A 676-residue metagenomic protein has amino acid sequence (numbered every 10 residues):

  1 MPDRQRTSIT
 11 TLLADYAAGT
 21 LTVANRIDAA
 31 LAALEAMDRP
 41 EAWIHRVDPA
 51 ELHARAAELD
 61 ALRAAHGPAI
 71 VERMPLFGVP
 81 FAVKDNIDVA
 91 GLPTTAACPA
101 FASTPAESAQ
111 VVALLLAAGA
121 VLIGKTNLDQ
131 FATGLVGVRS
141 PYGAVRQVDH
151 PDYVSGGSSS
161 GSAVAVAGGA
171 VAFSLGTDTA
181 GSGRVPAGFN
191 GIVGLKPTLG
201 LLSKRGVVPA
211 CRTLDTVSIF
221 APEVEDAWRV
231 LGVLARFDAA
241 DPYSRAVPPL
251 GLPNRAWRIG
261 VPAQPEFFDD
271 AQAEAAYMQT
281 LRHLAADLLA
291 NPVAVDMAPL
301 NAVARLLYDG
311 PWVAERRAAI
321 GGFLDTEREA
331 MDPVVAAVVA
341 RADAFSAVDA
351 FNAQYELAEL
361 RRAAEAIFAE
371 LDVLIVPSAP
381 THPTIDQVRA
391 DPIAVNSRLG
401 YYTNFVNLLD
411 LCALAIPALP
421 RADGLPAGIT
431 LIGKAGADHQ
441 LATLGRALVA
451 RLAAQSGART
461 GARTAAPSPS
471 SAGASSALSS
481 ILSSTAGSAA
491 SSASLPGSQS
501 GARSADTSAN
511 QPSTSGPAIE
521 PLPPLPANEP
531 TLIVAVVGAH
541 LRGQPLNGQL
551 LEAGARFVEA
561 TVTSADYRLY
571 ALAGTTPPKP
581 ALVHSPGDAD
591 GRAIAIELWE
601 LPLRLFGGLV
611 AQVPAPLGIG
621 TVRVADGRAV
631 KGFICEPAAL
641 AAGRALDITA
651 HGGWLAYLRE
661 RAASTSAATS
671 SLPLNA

Functional and structural regions predicted by a protein language model:
P2-T179, D287, S513, L550: Gly/Ser-rich catalytic/binding loops embedded in alpha/beta enzyme cores
Q5, G78, A90, T216 (+6 more regions): Gly/Ser-rich, acidic/histidine-flanked active-site/gating loops
T20-D28, A57, A271-D296, I320-T326 (+1 more regions): Acyltransferase
A30, G78, A117, V121 (+10 more regions): Glycine-rich, small-residue loops and helix-cap segments that act as flexible hinges at active-site edges
P75-A96, A256-R258, P311-R361, E365 (+1 more regions): Short helix-loop capping/hinge segments that flank enzyme active sites or metal/cofactor-binding pockets
S108-L231, N407-T430: Short glycine/serine-rich loop segments
K196-M278, T443, A450-P467, G501-L525: A short helix-breaking turn/cap at a secondary-structure junction
R446, R451, G516-T665, L672-A676: Glycine-aromatic micro-motifs
